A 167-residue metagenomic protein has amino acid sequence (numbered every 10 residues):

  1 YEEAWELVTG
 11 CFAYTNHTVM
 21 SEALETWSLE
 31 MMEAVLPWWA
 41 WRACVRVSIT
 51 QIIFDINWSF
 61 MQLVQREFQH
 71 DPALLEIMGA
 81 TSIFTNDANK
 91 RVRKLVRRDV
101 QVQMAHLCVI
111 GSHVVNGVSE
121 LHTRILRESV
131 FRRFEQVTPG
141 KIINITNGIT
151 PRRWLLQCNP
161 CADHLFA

Functional and structural regions predicted by a protein language model:
Y1-A167: Catalytic cores of carbohydrate-active enzymes across secretory and cytosolic contexts
